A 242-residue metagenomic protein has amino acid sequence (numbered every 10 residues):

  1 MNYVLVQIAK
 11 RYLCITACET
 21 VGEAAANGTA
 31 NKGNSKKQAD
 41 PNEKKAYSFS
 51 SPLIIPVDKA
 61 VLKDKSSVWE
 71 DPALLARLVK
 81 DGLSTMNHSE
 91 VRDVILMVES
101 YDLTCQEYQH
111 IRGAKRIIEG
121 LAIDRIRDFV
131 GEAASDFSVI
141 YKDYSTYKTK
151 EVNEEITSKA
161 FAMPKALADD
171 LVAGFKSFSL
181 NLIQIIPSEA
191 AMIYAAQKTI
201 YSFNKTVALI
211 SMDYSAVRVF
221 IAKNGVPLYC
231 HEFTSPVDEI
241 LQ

Functional and structural regions predicted by a protein language model:
N2-A24, N42-E43, Y47-S50, V152-Q242: Small-residue (GG/TT-enriched) beta-loop-alpha framework at ligand/catalytic clefts
A24, T29-N42, Y47-F49, A73 (+2 more regions): Phosphate- and other anionic-substrate recognition elements at nucleic-acid/protein interfaces
K37, K44-T85, L241-Q242: N-terminal phosphate-binding loop and adjacent alpha-helix
P72-A73, V98-S158: Internal amphipathic helical hairpin motif
A73-N87, A191-M192, T199-N204: Phosphate-interacting basic helix/loop segments used at nucleotide- and nucleic-acid interfaces
R77-S84, G120, D124-D128, D169 (+1 more regions): Solvent-exposed alpha-helical segments within well-ordered globular domains of core cellular machineries
H88-S89, V130-F137, S177-L180: Short secondary-structure junctions
H88-Y101, F175, Q184: Short glycine-rich phosphate-binding loop at a beta-alpha junction
